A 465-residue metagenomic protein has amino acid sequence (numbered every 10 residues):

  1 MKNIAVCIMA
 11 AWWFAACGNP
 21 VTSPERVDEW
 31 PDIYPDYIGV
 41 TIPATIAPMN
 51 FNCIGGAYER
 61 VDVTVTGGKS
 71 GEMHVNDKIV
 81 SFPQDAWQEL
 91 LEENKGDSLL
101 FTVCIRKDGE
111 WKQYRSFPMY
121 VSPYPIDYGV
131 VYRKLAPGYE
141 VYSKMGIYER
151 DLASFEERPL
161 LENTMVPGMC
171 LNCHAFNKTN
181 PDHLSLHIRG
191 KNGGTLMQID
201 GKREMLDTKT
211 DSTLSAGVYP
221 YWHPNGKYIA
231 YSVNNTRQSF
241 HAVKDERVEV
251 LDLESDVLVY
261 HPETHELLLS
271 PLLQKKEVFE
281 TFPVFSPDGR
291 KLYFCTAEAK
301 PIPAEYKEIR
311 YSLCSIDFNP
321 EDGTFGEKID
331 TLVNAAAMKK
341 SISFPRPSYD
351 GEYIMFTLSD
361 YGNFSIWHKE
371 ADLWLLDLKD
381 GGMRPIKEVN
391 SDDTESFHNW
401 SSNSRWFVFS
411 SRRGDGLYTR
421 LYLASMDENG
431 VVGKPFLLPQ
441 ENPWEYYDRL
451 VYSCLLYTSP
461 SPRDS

Functional and structural regions predicted by a protein language model:
A15-A16: C-terminal motif of bacterial Sec signal peptides marking the signal peptidase cleavage site
E25-D36, K69-A86, A153-C170, Q198-A216 (+4 more regions): Multi-bladed beta-propeller domains
V130-Y139, Y231-D252, C295-R310, T357-H368 (+2 more regions): Short, conserved, GDST-rich strand-edge loop motifs in beta-rich repeat architectures
Y132-M205: Conserved, compact domain cores that house catalytic/ligand-binding motifs in diverse enzymes and effector modules
K144, E254-D256, E308-S312, K369-D372 (+1 more regions): A detector of repeated loop/turn-to-beta-strand junctions in beta-rich toroidal repeat architectures
K178-N180, P224-N225, P287-D288, Y349-D350 (+1 more regions): Residue-level detector of Asp-centered blade-edge/turn motifs that repeat once per structural unit in beta-propeller
Y457-D464: Conserved small/polar residues in nucleotide/adenosyl-binding loops
